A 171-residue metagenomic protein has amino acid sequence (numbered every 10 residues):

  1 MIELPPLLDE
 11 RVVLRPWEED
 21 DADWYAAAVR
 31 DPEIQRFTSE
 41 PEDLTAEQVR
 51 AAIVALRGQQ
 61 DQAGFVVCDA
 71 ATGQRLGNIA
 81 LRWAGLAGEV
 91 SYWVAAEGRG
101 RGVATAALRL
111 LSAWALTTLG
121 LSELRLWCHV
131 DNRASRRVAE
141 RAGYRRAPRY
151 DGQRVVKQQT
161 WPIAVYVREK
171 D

Functional and structural regions predicted by a protein language model:
M1-P32, F37, V66-D171: Acyl-donor (CoA/ACP) binding surface of acyl/acetyltransferases
E33-V54: Conserved GNAT-fold acetyl-CoA-binding loop/helix
I53-V66: A short helix-loop-beta-strand connector motif used in the catalytic cores of GNAT acetyltransferases and, in some
